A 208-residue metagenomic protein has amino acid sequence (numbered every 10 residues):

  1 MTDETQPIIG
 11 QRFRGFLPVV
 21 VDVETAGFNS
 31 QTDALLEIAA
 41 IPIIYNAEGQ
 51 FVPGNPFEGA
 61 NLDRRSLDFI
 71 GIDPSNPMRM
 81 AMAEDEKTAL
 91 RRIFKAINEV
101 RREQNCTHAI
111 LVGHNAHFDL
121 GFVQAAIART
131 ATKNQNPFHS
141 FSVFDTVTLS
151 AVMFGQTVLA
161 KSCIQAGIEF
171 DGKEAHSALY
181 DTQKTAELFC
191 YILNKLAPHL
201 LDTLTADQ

Functional and structural regions predicted by a protein language model:
T2-H114: Conserved non-catalytic scaffold segment of RNase H-like nuclease domains
F28-S30, A151, E187: Conserved protein kinase catalytic core
N55-I70, P74-R79, T146-Q183: Active-site-proximal helix-loop-helix substrate-binding element of RNase H-like nuclease domains
E86-I93, D119-A126, S142-D145, G155-L159: Amphipathic alpha-helical interface surfaces
I110-H117, G121-I127, A160-Q208: Acidic, Mg2+-coordinating catalytic module of metal-dependent nucleases/exonucleases that use a two-metal-ion mechanism
I127-T132, P137-V152: Histidine/lysine/aspartate-rich catalytic loop segments that bind and position anionic ligands
